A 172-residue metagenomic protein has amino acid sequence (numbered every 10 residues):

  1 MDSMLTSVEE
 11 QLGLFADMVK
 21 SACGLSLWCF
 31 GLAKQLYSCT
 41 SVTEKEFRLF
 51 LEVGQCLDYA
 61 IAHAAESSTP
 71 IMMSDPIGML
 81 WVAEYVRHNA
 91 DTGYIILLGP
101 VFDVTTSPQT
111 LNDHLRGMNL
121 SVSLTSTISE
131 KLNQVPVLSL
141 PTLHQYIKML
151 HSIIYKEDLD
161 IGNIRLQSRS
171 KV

Functional and structural regions predicted by a protein language model:
M1-L80: Structured interaction and signal-relay segments at domain junctions
M1-V19, Y94-V172: Juxtadomain coupling helices with adjacent low-complexity linkers
Q35, D91-T92: Short acidic/polar mixed-charge low-complexity motifs
A65-E66, N89-D91: A generic structural signal for short, non-catalytic loop/turn and secondary-structure boundary residues
T69-I71, Y85-H88, V104-T106: Juxtamembrane segments at transmembrane-helix boundaries in multi-pass signal-transduction membrane proteins
D75, E84, H88, E157: Functionally constrained cores in energy, signaling, and assembly domains
L80-A90, L97-V101: A short, hydrophobic, proline-anchored segment that marks a local hinge/packing element in signaling and regulatory
